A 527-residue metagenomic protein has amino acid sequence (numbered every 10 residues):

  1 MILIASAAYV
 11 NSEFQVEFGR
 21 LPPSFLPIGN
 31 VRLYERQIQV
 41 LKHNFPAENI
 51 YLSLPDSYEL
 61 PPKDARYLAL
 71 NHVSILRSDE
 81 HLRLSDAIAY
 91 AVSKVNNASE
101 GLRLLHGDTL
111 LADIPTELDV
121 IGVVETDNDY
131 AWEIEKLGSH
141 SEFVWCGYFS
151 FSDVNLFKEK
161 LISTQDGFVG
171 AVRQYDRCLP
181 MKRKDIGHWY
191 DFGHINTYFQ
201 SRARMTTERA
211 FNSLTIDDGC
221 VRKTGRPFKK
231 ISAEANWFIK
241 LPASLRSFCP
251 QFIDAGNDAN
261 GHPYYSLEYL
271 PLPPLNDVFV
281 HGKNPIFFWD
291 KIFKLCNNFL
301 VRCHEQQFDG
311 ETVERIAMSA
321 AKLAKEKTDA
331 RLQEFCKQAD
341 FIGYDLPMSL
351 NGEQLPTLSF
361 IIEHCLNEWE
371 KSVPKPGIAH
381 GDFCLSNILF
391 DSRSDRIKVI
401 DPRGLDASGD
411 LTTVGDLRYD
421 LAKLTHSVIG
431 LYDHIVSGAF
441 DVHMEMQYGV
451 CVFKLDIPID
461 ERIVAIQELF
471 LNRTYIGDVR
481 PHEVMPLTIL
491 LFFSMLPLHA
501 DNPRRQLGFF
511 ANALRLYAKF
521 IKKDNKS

Functional and structural regions predicted by a protein language model:
M1-L21: N-terminal nucleotide-binding beta1-loop-alpha1 segment
A8-S12, D258, Y264-W289, N297-E305 (+5 more regions): A glycine-centered beta->alpha junction motif in the catalytic cores of kinase/phosphotransferase enzymes
E59-E133: Conserved beta-loop-beta/alpha segment of the NTase-like Rossmann-fold superfamily that binds/positions NTPs
E100, T109-K182: Conserved core of the sugar-phosphate nucleotidyltransferase
A210-I239, L275-G282: ATP-binding glycine-rich loop module of kinase domains
V278-R331, F335, L358-V373, I489: Conserved kinase catalytic-core helix
F360-G415: Active-site acidic catalytic loop and adjacent metal/ATP-binding pocket of ATP-dependent phosphoryl transfer enzymes
L405-L471, I489-R504: Active-site activation/catalytic loop segments of kinase-like enzymes and analogous catalytic loops in related
